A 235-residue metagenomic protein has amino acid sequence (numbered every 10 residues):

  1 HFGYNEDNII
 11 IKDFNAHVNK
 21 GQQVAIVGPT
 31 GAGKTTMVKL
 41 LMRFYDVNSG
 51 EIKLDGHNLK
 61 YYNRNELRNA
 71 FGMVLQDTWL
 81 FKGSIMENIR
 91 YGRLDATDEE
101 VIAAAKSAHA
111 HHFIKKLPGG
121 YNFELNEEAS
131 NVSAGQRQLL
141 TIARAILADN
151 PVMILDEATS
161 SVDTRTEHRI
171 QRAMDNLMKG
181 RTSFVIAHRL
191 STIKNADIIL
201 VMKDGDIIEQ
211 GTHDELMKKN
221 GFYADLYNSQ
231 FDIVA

Functional and structural regions predicted by a protein language model:
H1-A235: ABC-type nucleotide-binding domain
